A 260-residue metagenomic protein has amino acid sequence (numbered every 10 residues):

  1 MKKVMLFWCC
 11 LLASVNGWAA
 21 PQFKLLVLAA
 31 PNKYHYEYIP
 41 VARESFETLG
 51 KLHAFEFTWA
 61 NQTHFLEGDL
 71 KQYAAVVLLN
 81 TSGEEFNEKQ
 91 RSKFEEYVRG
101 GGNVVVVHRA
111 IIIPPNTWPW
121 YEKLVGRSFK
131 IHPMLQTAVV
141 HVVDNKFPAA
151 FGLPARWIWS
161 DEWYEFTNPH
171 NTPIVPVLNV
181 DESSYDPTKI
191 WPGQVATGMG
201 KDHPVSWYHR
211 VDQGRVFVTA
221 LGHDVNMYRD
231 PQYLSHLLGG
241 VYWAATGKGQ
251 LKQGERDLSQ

Functional and structural regions predicted by a protein language model:
M1-V4: Positively charged n-region of N-terminal signal peptides that target proteins for export
L6-F7, G17: Cleavable N-terminal signal peptides
A20-K24, A29, E37, T48-L52 (+3 more regions): Extracellular ligand-binding/catalytic regions of CAZymes and related secreted enzymes and adhesion modules
Q22-I113: Helical hinge/lid and interdomain linker segments adjacent to catalytic or ligand-binding clefts that mediate domain
E84-A155: A glycine-rich, often tryptophan-bearing local segment used as a flexible ligand/cofactor-contacting loop or short
G101-V105, V177, F217: Structural detector of well-ordered beta-strand residues that form the stable sheet scaffold of enzyme domains
P133-D212: Catalytic beta-strand/loop cores that center a nucleophilic Ser/Cys/Thr and support acyl-enzyme chemistry
